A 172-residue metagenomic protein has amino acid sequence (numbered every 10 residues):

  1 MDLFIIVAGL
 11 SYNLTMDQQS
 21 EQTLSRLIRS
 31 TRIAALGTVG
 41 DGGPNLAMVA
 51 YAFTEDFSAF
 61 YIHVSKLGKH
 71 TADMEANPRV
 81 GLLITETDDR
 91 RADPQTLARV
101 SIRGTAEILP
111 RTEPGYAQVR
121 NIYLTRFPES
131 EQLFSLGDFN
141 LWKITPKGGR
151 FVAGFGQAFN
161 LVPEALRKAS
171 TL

Functional and structural regions predicted by a protein language model:
I5-Y12: Short, positively charged and aromatic/hydrophobic N-terminal segments
Y12-L14, L27, N121-I122, R126-L172: C-terminal edge-of-domain segments
L14-E75: An N-terminal domain-cap segment
D41-P44, A92, L133: Short glycine/serine/proline-enriched coil/turn segments at secondary-structure junctions
F60-H63, I102, I144, R150-F151: Short hydrophobic-aromatic micro-motifs
K69-R126: Short, structured beta-strand-loop surface elements
